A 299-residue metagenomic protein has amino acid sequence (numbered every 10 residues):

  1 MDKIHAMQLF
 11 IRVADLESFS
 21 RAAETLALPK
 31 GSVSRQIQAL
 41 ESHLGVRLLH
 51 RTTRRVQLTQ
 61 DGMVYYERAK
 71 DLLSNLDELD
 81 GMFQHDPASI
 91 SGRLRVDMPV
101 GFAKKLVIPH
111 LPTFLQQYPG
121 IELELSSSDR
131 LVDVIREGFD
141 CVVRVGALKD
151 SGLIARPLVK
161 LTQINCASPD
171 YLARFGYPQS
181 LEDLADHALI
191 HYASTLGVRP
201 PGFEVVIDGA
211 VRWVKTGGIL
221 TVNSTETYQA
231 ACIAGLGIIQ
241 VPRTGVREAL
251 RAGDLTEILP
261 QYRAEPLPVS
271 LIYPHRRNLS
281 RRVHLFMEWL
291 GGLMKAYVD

Functional and structural regions predicted by a protein language model:
M1-L16, S34, M63-Y66, L73: Short alpha-helical elements of helix-turn-helix
R12-A27: Short helix-boundary/capping micro-motifs
E24, S42, M63: Alpha-helical residues within the helix-turn-helix
E41-L58, L255: A short LG(V/I)-centered, amphipathic sequence patch enriched for acidic residue(s) preceding the LG motif
T53-V56, M63, S74-D97: Short helix-loop hinge/linker segments at domain boundaries
S91-I154: Central regulatory/effector-binding core of bacterial HTH transcription factors
D133-G138, L148-P266, A296-D299: C-terminal regulatory
